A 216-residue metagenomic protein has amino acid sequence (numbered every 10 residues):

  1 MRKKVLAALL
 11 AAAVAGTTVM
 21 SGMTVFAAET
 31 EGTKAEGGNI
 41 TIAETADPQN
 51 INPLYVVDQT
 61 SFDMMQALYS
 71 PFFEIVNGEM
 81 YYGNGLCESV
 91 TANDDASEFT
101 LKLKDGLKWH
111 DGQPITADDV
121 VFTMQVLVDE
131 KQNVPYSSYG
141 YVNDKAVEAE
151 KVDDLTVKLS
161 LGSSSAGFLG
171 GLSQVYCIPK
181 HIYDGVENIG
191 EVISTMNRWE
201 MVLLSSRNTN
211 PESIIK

Functional and structural regions predicted by a protein language model:
M1-L9: Bacterial Sec-dependent N-terminal signal peptides
A13-T18: Hydrophobic core
V19-K34: Sec-dependent signal peptide cleavage junction
E36-A46, E88, E98-L101, V120-M124 (+3 more regions): Short, well-ordered beta-strand elements
A43-D94, Q125, N197-M201, S205-R207: N-terminal lobe/hinge region of extracytoplasmic solute-binding protein
F73, N77, D95, K108 (+4 more regions): Sec-exported extracytoplasmic/periplasmic mature domains
E88-N133, K158: Aromatic- and charge-enriched surface segment that lines or borders ligand/interaction sites
S137-D184, N208-N210, I214: Surface-exposed binding/hinge segments that line and control ligand-binding clefts or catalytic entry sites
